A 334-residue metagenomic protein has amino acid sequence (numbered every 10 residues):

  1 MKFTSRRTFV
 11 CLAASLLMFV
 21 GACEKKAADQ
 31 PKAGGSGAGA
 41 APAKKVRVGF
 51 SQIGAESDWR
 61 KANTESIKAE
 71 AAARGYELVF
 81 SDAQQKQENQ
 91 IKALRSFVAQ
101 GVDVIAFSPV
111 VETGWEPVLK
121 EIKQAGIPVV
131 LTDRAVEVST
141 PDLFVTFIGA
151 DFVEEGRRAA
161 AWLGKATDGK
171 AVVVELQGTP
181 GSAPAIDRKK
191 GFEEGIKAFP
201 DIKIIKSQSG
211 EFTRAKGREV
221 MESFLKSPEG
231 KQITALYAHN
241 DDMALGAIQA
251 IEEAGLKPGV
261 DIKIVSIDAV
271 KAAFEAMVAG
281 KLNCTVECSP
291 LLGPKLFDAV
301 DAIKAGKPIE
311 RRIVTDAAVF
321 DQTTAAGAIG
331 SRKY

Functional and structural regions predicted by a protein language model:
M1-L12: Bacterial N-terminal signal peptides that target proteins for export
K2-F3, C23-Y334: A residue-level marker of the well-folded mature domains of exported/periplasmic proteins
C11-V20: Bacterial N-terminal signal peptides
